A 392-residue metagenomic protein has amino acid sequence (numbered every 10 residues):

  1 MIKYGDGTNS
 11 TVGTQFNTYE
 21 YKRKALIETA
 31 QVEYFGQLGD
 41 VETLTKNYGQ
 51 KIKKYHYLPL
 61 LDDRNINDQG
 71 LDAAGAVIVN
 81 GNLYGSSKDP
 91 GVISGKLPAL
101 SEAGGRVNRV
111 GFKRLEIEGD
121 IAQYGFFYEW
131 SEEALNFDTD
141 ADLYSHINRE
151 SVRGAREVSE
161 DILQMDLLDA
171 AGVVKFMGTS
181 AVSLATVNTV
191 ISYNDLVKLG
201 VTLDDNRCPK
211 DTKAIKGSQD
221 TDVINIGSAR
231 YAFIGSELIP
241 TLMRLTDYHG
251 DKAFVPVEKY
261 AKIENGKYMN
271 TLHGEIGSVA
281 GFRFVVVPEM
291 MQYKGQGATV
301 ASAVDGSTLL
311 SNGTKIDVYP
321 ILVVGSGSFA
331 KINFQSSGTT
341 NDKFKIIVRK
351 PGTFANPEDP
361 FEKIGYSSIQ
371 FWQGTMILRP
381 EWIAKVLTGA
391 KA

Functional and structural regions predicted by a protein language model:
I2-L38, S183-K213, Y231, E237-A392: Sequence/fold signature of self-assembling virion shell proteins
D40-Y124: Assembly/oligomerization interface modules of large self-assembling protein complexes
E42-T43, Q219-V223, G274: A generic local secondary-structure boundary/capping motif
T43-K46, N136-H146, I224-I226, F354-E362 (+1 more regions): Exposed beta-sheet edge/beta-hairpin loop segments within beta-rich domains
G49-K51, G125, G227-A229, G281 (+1 more regions): Extracellular structured ligand-interaction cores
R109-D138, S336-K345: Short acidic, glycine/tyrosine-flanked loop/strand segments centered on an H-E-D-like triad
A122, Y128-D138, D142, I215-R244: Structured, hydrophobic secondary-structure cores that serve as assembly/anchoring elements
A134-T221: Alpha-helical scaffold segments that mediate packing/assembly in large oligomeric complexes
